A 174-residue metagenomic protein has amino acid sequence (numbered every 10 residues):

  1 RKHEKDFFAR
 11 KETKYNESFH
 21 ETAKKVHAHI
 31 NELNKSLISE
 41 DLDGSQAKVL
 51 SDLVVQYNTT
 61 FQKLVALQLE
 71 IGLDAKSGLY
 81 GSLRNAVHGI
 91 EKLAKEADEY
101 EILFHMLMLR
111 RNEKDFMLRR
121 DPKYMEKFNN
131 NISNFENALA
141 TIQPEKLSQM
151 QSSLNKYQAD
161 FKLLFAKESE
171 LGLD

Functional and structural regions predicted by a protein language model:
R1-T59, K63-D174: Membrane-proximal N-terminal soluble sensing/regulatory segments of transmembrane proteins
